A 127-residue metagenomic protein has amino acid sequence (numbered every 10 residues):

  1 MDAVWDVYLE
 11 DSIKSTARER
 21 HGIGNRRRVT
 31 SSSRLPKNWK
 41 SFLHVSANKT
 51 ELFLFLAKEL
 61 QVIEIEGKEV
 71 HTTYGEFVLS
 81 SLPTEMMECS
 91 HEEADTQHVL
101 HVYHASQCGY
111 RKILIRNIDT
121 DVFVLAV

Functional and structural regions predicted by a protein language model:
M1-V127: Noncatalytic, typically N-terminal accessory segments of nucleic acid-processing enzymes and closely related
